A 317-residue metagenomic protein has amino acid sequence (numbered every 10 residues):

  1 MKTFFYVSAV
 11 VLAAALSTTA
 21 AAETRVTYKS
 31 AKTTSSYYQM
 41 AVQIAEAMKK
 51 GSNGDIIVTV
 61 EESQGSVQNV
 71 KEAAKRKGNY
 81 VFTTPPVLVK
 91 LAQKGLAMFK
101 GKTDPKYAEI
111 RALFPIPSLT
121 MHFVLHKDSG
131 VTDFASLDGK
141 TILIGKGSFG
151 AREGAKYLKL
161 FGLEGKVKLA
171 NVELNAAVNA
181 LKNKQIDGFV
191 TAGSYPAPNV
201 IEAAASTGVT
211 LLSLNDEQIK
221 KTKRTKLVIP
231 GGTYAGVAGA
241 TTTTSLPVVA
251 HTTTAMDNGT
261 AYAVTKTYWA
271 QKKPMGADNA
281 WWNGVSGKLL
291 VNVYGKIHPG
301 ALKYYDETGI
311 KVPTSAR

Functional and structural regions predicted by a protein language model:
M1-V7: Positively charged n-region of N-terminal signal peptides that target proteins for export
V7-A15: Bacterial N-terminal signal peptides
L16-A22: Sec/Tat signal peptide C-region and signal peptidase I cleavage site
R25-G51, I56-I57, P115-N183, G287 (+2 more regions): Bilobed "Venus flytrap"/periplasmic-binding protein-like clamshell domains and structurally analogous long
A74-I110: N-terminal segment of the mature folded domain
P85-P86, K94-A97, K102-T103, G165-A255: Pocket-lining segment of extracytoplasmic ligand-binding domains
I116-V131, A238, S245-T260: A bilobed periplasmic-binding-protein/Venus flytrap-type ligand-binding module shared by bacterial periplasmic
V172-A176, K182-N183, G193-S206, L211-D216 (+2 more regions): An extracytoplasmic/periplasmic, membrane-proximal ligand-sensing/linker region
